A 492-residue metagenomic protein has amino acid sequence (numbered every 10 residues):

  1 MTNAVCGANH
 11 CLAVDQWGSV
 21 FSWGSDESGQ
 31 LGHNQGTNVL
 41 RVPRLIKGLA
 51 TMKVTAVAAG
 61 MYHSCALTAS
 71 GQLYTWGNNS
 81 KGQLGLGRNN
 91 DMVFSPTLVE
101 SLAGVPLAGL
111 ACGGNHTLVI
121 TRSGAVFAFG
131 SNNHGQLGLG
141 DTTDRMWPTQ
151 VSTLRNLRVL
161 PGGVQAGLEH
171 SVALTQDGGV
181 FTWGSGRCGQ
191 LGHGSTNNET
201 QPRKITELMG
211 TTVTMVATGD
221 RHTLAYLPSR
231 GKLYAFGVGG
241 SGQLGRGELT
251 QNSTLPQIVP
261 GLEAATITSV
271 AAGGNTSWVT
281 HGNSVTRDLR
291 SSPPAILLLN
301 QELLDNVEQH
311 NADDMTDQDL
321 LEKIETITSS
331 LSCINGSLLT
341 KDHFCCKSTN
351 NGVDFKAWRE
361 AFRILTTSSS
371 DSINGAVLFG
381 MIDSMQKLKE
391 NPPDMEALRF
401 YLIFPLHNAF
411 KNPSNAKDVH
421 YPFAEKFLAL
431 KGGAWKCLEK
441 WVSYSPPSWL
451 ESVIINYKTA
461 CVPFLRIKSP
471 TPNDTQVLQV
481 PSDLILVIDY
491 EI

Functional and structural regions predicted by a protein language model:
V5, A13, R44-K47, A58 (+13 more regions): Conserved beta-strand position repeated across blades of beta-propeller domains
V5, G36-V39, A50, A58 (+11 more regions): Conserved loop/turn at the beginning of each blade in beta-propeller domains
H10-A13, S22, H63-A66, T75 (+7 more regions): Conserved core positions of repeat-based scaffolds
V14, F21-L40, Y74, N78-V93 (+7 more regions): Short glycine/serine- and acidic-residue-enriched loop/turn motifs that recur at repeat junctions
R155-R158, I205-V213, G247-V270: Conserved blade-ending motifs and adjacent loop-strand segments that build the rim/top face of beta-propeller domains
S185, V216-R230, V238-G242: Loop/turn-rich, solvent-exposed surfaces of beta-rich toroidal or solenoidal domains
K232, L249, P260-S291: Blade-level signature of beta-propeller repeat domains, shared across WD40, Kelch, NHL, RCC1 and BNR/Asp-box propellers
D288-I492: Extended low-complexity, proline/serine/acidic/glycine-rich cytosolic segments
